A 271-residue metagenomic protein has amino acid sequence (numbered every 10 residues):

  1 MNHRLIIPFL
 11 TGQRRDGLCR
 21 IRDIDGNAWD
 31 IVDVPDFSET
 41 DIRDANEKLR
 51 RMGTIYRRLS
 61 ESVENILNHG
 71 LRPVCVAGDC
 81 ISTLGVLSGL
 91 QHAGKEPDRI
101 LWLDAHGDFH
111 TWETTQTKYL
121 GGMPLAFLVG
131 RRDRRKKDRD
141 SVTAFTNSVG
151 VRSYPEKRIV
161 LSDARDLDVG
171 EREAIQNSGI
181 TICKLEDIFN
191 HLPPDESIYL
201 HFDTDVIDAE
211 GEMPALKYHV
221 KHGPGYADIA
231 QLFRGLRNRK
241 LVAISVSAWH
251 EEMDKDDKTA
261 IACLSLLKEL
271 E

Functional and structural regions predicted by a protein language model:
N2-E271: Conserved alpha-helical scaffold segments that buttress catalytic/binding sites
